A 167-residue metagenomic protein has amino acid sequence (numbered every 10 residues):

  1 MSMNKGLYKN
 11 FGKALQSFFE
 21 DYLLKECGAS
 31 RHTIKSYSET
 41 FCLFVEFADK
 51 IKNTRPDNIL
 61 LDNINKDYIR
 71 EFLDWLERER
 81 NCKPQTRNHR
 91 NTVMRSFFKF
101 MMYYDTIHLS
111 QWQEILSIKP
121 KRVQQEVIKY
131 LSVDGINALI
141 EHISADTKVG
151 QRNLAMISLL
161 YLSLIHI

Functional and structural regions predicted by a protein language model:
M1-I165: Conserved catalytic core of the tyrosine transesterase superfamily
